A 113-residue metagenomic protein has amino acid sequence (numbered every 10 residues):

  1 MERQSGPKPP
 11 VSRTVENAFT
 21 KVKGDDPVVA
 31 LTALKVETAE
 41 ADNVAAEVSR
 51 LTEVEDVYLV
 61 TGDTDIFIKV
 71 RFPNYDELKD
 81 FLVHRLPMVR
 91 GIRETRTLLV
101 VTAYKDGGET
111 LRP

Functional and structural regions predicted by a protein language model:
M1-P113: A compositional/biophysical signature of low hydrophobicity enriched in polar/charged and small residues
